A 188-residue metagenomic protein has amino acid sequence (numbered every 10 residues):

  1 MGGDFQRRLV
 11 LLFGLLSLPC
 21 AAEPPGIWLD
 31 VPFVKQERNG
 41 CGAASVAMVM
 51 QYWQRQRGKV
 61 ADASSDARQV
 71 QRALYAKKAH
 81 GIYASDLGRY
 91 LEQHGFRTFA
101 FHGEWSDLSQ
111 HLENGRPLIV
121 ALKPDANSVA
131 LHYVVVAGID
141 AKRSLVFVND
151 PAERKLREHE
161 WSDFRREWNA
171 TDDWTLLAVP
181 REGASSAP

Functional and structural regions predicted by a protein language model:
G2-Q6, L18-H80, A84, W105 (+4 more regions): Active-site-adjacent structural segments surrounding the nucleophilic cysteine of cysteine proteases and isopeptidases
L9-L12: N-terminal export leaders
E23, R89-E92, E167-N169: Short, conserved catalytic or adaptor-binding loops enriched in Gly and charged residues
G26, A79, E113, P117 (+2 more regions): Noncatalytic regulatory segments and standalone regulatory/sensor domains
V70-W105, S109-L118: Mid-length scaffold segments of soluble, non-membrane domains
R97-N149: Active-site-adjacent substructure of cysteine-protease-like catalytic cores
